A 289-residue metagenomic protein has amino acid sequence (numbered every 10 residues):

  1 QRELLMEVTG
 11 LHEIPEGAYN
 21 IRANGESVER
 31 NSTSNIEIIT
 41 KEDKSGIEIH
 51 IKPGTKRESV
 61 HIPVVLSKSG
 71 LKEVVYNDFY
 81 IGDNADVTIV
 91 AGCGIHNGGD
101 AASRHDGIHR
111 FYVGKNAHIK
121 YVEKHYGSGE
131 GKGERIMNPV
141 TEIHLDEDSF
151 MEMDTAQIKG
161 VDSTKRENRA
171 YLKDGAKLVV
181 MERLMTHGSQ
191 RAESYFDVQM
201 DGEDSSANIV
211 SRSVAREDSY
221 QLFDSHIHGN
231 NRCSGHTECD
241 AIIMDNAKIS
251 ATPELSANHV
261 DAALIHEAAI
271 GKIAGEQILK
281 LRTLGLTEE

Functional and structural regions predicted by a protein language model:
Q1-N20: C-terminal functional modules
Y19-N24, V28-L286: Conserved beta-strand/loop scaffold segments within soluble protein domains that form the structured core and edges
